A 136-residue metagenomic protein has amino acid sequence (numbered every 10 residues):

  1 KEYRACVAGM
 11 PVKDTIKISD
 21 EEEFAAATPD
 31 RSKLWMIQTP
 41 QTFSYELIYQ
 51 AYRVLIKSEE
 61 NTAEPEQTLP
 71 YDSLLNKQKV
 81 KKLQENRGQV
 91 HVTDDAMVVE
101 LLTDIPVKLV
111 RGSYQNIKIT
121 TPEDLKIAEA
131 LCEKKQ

Functional and structural regions predicted by a protein language model:
K1-V12: Conserved donor-nucleotide/metal-binding helix-loop-beta segment in metal-dependent transferases, i.e., the alpha-helix
E2, E22, D104-P106: A generic structural signal for alpha->beta connector loops
M10-D14, G112-Y114: Short, ordered loop/turn segments at secondary-structure junctions
I16-I18, I117-K118: Short secondary-structure boundary/hinge segments and terminal tails
K17-Q41: Short, flexible, basic/aromatic active-site loop/helix in glycosyltransferases
W35-Q136: Conserved alpha/beta core of the MobA/IspD/sugar-nucleotide pyrophosphorylase nucleotidyltransferase superfamily
